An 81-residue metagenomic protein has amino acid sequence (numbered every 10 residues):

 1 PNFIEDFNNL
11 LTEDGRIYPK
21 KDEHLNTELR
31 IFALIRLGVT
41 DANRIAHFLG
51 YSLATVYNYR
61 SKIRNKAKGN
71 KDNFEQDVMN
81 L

Functional and structural regions predicted by a protein language model:
N2-L81: Cytosolic nucleotide-binding catalytic cores of signal-transduction proteins
